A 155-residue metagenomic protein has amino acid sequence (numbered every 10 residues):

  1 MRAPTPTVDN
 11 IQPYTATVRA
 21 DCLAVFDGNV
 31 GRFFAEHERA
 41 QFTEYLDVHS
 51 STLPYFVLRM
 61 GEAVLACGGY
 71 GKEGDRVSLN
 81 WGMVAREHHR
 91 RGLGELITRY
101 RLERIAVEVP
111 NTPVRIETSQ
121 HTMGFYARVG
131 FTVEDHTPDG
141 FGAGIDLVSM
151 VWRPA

Functional and structural regions predicted by a protein language model:
P6-C22: A short beta-loop-alpha structural element at the N-terminal edge of CoA-dependent acyl/N-acetyltransferase catalytic
A20-E38: Helix-loop element at the rim of GNAT/NAT acetyltransferase active sites that forms part of the acceptor-substrate
R32-V64: Active-site rim helix/loop that mediates acceptor-substrate recognition in acyltransferases
V57, A63-G71, R76-M83: Conserved beta-strand in the GNAT
V84, R90-E103: Conserved acetyl-CoA-binding loop-helix of GNAT-fold acetyltransferases
A85, S119: Residue-level recognition of the GNAT/N-acetyltransferase active site
T98, I105-T118: Conserved GNAT acetyl-CoA-binding A-motif
P113-E117, A127, T132-S149: Conserved catalytic-core motifs of GNAT/GCN5-like acyltransferases
